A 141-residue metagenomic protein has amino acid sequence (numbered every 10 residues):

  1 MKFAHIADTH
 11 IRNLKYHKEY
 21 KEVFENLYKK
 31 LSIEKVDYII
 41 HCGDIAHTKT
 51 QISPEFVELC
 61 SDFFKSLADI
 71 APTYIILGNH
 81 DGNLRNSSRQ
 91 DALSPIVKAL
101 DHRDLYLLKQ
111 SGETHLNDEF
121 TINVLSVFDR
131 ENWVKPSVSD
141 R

Functional and structural regions predicted by a protein language model:
M1-F63, D69, R141: N-terminal active-site segment of His-dependent metallophosphoesterases
Y38, Q51-S61, K65-R141: His/Asp/Glu-rich metal-coordinating catalytic cores of metallo-dependent phosphodiesterases/hydrolases acting on
